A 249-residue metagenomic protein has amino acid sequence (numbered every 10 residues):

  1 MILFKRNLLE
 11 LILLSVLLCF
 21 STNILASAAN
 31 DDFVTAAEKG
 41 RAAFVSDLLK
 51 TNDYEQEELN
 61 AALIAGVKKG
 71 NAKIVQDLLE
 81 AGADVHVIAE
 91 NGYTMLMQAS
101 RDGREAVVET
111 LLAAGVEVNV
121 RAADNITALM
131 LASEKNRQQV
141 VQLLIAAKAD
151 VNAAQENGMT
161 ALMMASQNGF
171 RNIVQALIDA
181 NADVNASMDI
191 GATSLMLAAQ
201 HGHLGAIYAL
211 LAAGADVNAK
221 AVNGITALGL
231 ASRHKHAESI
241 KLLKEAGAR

Functional and structural regions predicted by a protein language model:
F44, K73-I74, A106-V107, Q139-V140 (+3 more regions): Conserved ankyrin/ankyrin-like repeat signature
E55-L59, V85, V118, V151 (+2 more regions): Ankyrin-repeat inter-repeat connecting loop/turn
Q56-L59, A89, A122, Q155 (+2 more regions): Ankyrin repeat boundary/linker residues
